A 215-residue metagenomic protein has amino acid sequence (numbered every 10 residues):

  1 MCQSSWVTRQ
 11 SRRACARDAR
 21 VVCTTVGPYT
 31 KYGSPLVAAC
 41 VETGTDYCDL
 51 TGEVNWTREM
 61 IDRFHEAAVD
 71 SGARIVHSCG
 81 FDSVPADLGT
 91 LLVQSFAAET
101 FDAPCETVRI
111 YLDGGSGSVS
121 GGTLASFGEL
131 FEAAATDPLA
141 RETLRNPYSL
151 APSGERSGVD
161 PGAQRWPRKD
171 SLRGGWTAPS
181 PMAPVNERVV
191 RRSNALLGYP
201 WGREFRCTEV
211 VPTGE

Functional and structural regions predicted by a protein language model:
Q3-V21, T25-Y32: Conserved Rossmann-fold cofactor-binding substructure of NAD(P)-dependent oxidoreductases
P28-Y29, G80-F81, S153: Short glycine-rich anion-binding loops that position phosphate/pyrophosphate groups of nucleotides and phosphorylated
G33, A38, T51-A73: Rossmann-fold NAD(P)-binding glycine/threonine-rich loop
D46-Y47, I75: Hydrophobic beta-strand scaffold residues
V54-W56, G80-D87, G115-S116: Gly/Ser/Thr-rich loops at beta-strand to alpha-helix junctions that form or flank small-molecule/cofactor-binding
D70-G72, S95-E215: C-terminal catalytic/substrate-binding lobe primarily of soluble NAD(P)-dependent oxidoreductases
A86-F96: Active-site-proximal alpha-helical scaffold in enzymes
